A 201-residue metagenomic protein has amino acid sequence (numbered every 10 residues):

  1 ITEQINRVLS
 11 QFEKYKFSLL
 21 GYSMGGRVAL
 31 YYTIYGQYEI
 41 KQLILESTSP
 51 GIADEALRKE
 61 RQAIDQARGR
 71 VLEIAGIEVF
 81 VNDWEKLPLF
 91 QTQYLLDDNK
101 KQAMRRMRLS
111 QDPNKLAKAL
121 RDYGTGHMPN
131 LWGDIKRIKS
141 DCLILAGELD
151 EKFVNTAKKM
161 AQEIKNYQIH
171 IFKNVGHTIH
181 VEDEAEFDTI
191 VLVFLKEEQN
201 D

Functional and structural regions predicted by a protein language model:
I1-L20, T189: Active-site loop/oxyanion-hole signature of alpha/beta-hydrolase fold enzymes
L9-Y15, Y38, I138, F194 (+1 more regions): Glycine-rich phosphate-binding loop signature in dinucleotide/nucleotide-binding domains
G21-G25, A29: Gly/Ala-rich beta-loop-alpha elbow adjacent to hydrolase catalytic centers
Y31-I34, K41-E73, V79: Flexible "cap/lid" loop of the alpha/beta hydrolase fold
Q66-L72, D83-L95, M104-M107, A119-T125: Helix-loop "lid/cap" segments that line or gate small-molecule binding pockets
L109-Q162: Conserved serine/cysteine hydrolase catalytic core
F172-D188: Catalytic histidine-centered segment of alpha/beta-hydrolase-like enzymes
